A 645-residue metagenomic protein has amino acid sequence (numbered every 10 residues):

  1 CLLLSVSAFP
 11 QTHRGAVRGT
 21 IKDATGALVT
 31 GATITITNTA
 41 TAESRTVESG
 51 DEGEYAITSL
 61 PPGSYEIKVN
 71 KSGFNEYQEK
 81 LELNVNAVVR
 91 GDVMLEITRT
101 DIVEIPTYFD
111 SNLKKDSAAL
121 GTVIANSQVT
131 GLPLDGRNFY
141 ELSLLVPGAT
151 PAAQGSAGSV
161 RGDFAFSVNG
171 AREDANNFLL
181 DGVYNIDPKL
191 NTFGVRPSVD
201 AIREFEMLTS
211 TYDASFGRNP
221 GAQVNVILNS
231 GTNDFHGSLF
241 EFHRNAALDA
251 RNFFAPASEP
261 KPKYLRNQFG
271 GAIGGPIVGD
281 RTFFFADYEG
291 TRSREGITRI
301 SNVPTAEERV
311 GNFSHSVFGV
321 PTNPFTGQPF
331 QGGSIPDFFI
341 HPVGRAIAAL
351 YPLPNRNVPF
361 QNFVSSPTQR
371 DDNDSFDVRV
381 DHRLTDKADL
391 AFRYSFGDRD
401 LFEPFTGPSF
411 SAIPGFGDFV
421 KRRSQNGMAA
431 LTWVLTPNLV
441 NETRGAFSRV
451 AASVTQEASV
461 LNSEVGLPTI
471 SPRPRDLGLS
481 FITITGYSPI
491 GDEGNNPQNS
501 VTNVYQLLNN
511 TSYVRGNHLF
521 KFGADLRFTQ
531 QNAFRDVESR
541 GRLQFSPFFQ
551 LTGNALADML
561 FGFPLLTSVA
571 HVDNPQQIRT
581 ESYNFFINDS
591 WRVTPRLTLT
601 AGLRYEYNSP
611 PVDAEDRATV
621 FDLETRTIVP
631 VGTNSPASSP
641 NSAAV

Functional and structural regions predicted by a protein language model:
L3-S117, T122-A125, S198-D200, L401 (+1 more regions): Periplasm-facing N-terminal accessory domains of Gram-negative outer-membrane beta-barrel systems
E66, I102, N177, D234-H236 (+8 more regions): Membrane-spanning beta-strand positions in outer-membrane beta-barrel proteins
K68, M94, N169, L208 (+6 more regions): Transmembrane beta-barrel domains of outer membrane proteins
A119, A165-T211, S215, I227-P256: Periplasmic plug
T130-G131, D135-D187, N219-N229: Extracytoplasmic beta-strand/coil segments of soluble accessory domains associated with Gram-negative outer-membrane
E173, I202, N229-G231, V278-D280 (+4 more regions): Outer-membrane beta-barrel channels and translocator barrels
H236-F376, F396-F416, R449, S453 (+1 more regions): Periplasmic-side early beta-strands and strand-to-turn transitions of outer-membrane beta-barrels
S301, S314-V317, L353, Q361 (+2 more regions): Replace "related TpsB outer-membrane translocases also match" with "some related outer-membrane beta-barrels such as
